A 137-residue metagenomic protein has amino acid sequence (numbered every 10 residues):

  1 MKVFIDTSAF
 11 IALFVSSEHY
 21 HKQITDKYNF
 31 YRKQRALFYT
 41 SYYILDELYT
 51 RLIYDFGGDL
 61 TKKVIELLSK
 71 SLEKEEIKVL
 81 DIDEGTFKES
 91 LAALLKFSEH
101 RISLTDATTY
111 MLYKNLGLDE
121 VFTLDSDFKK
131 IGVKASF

Functional and structural regions predicted by a protein language model:
M1-T40, I53-E66: Short, well-structured N-terminal submotif of metal-dependent ribonuclease cores
D6, E47, D106, D125: Acidic active-site catalytic centers that drive phospho-/nucleotidyl reactions and related ester hydrolyses
F10, L45, F128-K129: A generic structural signal for short hydrophobic patches within well-formed alpha-helices
Q34-R35, K74-E75, I131: Structured helix-beta-strand junction loops
I77-D119: Active-site neighborhoods of divalent-metal-dependent phosphate/nucleic-acid chemistry enzymes
Y110-M111, N115-F137: Acidic, PIN/NYN-like endoribonuclease modules and their adjacent C-terminal/linker elements
